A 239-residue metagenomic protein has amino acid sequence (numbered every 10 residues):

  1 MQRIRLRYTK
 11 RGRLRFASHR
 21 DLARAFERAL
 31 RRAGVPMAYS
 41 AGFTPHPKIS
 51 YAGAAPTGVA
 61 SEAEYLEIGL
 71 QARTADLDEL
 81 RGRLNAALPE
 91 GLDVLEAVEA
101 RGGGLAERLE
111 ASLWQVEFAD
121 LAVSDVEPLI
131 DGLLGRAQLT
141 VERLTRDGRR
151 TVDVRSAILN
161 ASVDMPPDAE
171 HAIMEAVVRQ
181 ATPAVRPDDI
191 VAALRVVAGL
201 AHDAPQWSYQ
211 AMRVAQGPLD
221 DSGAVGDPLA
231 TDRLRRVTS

Functional and structural regions predicted by a protein language model:
M1-L14, D21: Hydrophobic, proline/glycine-rich low-complexity stretches
I4-K10, A33, L66-I68, E110-A119: Short glycine-/aliphatic-rich beta-strand segments at the starts of folded cytosolic domains
R13-M37: N-terminal ordered "arm"
R15-R20, A38, T74-E79, S124-E127 (+2 more regions): Ordered, soluble secondary-structure elements with a strong preference for glycine-centered loop motifs and nearby
A38-Q71, A100-R101: Short, charge-patterned binding micro-sites
E62-Q115: Ordered, amphipathic secondary-structure segments that act as subunit-interaction surfaces in large macromolecular
L77-L88, V126-R136, I190-V191: Short amphipathic alpha-helices in soluble, non-transmembrane regions that often serve as interface/regulatory elements
G135-S239: Core RNA-modification/binding signature centered on pseudouridine synthases
